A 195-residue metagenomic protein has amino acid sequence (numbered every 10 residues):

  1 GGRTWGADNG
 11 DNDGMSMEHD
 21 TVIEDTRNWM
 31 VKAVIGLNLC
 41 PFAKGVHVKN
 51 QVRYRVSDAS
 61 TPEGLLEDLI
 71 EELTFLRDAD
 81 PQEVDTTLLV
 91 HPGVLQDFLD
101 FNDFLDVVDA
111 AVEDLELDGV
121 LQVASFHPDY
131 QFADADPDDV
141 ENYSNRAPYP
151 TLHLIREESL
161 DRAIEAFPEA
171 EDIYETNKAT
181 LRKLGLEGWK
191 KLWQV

Functional and structural regions predicted by a protein language model:
R3, D8-N12: Short, positively charged and aromatic/hydrophobic N-terminal segments
G14-V195: Expand to "…catalyze enediolate/carbanion chemistry for C-C bond making/breaking, isomerization, decarboxylation
